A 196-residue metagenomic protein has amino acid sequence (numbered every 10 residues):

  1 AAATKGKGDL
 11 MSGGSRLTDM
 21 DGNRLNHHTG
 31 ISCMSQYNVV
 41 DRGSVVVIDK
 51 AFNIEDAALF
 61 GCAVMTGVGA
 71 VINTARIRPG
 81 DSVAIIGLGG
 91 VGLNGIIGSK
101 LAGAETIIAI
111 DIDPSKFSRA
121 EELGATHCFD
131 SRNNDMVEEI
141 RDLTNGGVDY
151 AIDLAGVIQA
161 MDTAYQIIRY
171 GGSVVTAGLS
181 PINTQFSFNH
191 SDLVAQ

Functional and structural regions predicted by a protein language model:
A1-V45: Glycine-rich phosphate/adenylate-binding loop and adjacent beta-alpha elements of nucleotide- or dinucleotide-binding
Y37, G43-S44, D49-N134, E138-E139 (+1 more regions): Mid-domain Rossmann-like dinucleotide-binding core that forms the NAD(H)/NADP(H) cofactor-binding site
I77, T144, A155, I167-R169: A generic alpha-to-beta junction signature in SAM-dependent methyltransferases
I96-I97, E121-E122, R141, T163-Q166 (+1 more regions): Short amphipathic alpha-helical segments
G124-C128, G146, D192-A195: Short, hinge-like loop/turn segments at secondary-structure boundaries
G146-I152, G172: Short SAM/SAH-binding signature in class I
I158-Q196: Glycine-rich phosphate-binding loop and adjacent beta-alpha segment of Rossmann(oid) nucleotide-cofactor-binding
